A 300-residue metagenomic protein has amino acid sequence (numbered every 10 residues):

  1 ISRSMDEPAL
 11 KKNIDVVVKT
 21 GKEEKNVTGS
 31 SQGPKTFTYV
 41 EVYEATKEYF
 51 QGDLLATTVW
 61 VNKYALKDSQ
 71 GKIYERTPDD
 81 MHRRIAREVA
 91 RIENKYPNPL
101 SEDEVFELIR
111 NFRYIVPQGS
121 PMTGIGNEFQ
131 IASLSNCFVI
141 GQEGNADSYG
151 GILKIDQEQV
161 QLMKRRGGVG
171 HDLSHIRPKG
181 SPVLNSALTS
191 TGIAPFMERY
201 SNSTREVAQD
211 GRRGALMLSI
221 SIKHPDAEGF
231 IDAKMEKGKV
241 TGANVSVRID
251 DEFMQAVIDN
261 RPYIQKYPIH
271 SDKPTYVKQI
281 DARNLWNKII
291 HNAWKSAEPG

Functional and structural regions predicted by a protein language model:
I1-G300: Extended catalytic cores of very large enzyme megasubunits
